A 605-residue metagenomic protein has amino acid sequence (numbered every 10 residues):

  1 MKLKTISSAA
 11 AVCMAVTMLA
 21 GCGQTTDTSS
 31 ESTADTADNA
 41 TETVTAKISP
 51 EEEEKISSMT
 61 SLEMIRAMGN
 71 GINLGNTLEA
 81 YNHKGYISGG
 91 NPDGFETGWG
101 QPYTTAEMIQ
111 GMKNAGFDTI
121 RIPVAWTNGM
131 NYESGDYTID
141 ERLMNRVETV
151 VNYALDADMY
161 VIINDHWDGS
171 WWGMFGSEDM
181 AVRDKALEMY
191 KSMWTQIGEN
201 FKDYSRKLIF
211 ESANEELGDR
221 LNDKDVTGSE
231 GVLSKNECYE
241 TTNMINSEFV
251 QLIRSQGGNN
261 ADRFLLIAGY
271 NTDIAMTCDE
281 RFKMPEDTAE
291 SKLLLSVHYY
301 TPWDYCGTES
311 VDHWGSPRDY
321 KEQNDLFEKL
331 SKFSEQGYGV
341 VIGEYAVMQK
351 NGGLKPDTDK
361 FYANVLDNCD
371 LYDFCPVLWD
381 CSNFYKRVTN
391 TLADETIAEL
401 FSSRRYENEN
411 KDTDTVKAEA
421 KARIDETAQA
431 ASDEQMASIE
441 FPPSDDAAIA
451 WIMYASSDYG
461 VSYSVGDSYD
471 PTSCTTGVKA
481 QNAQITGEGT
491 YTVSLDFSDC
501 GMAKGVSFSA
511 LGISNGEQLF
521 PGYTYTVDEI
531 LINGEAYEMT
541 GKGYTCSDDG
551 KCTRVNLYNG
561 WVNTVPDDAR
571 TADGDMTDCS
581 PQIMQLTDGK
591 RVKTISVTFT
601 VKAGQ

Functional and structural regions predicted by a protein language model:
T17-G21: C-terminal motif of bacterial Sec signal peptides marking the signal peptidase cleavage site
G23-T25: Bacterial signal peptide processing site
A40-T119: N-terminal carbohydrate-binding accessory modules
I48, D184-V311, F327-M348, L371-F374: Active-site region of glycoside hydrolase catalytic domains
E52-E54, W99-I120, M130, G135-W167 (+2 more regions): An active-site-proximal structural segment forming one wall of the substrate-binding cleft that immediately precedes
Y103-A125, L326-Q336, N368, Y372-C375: Catalytic domains of carbohydrate-active enzymes, especially glycoside hydrolases
G352-S444: Aromatic-rich peripheral "rim/lid" segments of glycoside hydrolase catalytic domains that contact and position glycan
V493-G522, D573-Q582, V592: Extracellular beta-strand ligand-recognition surfaces/modules
